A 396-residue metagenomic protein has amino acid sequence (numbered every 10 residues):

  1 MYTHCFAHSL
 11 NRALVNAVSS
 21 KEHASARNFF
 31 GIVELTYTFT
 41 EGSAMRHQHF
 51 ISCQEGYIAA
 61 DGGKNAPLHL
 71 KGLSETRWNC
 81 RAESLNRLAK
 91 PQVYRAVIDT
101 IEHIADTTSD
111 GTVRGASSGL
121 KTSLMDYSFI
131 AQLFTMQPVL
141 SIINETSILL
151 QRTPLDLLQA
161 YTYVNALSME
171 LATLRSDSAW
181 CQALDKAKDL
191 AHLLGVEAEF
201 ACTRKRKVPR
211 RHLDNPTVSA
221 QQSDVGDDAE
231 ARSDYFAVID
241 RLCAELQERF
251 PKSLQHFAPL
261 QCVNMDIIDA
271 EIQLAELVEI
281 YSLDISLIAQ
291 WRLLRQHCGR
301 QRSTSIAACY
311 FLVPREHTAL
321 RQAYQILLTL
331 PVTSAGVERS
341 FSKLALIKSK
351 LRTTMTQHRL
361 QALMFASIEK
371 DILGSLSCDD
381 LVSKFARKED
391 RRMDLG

Functional and structural regions predicted by a protein language model:
M1-G396: Alpha-helical structural modules in large enzymes and assemblies
